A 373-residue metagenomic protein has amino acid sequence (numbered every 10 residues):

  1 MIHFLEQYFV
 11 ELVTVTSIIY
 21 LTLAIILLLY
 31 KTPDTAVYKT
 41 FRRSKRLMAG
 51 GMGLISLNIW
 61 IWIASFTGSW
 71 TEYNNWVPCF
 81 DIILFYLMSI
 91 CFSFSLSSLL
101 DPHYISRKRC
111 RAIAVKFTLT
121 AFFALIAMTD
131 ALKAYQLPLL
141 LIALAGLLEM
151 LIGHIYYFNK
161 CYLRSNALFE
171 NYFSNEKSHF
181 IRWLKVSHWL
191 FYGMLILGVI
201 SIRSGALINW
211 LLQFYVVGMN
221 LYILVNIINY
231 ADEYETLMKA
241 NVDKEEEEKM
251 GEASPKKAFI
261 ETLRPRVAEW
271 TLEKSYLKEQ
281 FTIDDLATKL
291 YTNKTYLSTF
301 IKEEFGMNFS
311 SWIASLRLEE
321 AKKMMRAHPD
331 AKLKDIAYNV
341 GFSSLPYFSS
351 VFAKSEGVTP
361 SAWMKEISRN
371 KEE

Functional and structural regions predicted by a protein language model:
M1-F122, P138-I142: N-terminal low-complexity or simple alpha-helical regulatory segments that function as activation/interaction modules
H3-I19, I126-K160, R203-L212: Extracellular-loop-to-transmembrane junctions of the mid-late helices
V37-L57, I113-F117, P138-S201, L212-L221: Alpha-helical transmembrane segments of multi-pass integral membrane proteins
W60-N75, Y192-N209: Alpha-helical transmembrane segments and their membrane-interface junctions in multi-pass membrane proteins
Y73-F92, G205-I228: Hydrophobic alpha-helical transmembrane segments and immediately flanking/interface helices in integral membrane
C91-C110, V216-N241: Alpha-helical transmembrane segments and their immediate juxtamembrane interface regions
I228-N339, V351-K354, S361-E373: Membrane-proximal linker segments that couple transmembrane helices to downstream signaling/catalytic modules
T295, L345-P346: Key DNA-contact positions within bacterial/archaeal DNA-binding proteins
